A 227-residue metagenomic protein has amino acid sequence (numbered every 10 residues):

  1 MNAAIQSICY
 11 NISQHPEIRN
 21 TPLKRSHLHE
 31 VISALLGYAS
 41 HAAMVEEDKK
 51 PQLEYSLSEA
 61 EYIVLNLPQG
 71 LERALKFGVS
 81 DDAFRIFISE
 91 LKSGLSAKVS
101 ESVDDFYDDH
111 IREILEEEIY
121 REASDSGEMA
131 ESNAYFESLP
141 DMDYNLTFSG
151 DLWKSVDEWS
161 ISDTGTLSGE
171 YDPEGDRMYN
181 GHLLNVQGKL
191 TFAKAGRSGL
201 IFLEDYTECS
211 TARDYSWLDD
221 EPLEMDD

Functional and structural regions predicted by a protein language model:
M1-L91: C-terminal alpha-helical interaction appendages
L65-D227: Cystatin/cathelin-like cysteine-protease inhibitor module
